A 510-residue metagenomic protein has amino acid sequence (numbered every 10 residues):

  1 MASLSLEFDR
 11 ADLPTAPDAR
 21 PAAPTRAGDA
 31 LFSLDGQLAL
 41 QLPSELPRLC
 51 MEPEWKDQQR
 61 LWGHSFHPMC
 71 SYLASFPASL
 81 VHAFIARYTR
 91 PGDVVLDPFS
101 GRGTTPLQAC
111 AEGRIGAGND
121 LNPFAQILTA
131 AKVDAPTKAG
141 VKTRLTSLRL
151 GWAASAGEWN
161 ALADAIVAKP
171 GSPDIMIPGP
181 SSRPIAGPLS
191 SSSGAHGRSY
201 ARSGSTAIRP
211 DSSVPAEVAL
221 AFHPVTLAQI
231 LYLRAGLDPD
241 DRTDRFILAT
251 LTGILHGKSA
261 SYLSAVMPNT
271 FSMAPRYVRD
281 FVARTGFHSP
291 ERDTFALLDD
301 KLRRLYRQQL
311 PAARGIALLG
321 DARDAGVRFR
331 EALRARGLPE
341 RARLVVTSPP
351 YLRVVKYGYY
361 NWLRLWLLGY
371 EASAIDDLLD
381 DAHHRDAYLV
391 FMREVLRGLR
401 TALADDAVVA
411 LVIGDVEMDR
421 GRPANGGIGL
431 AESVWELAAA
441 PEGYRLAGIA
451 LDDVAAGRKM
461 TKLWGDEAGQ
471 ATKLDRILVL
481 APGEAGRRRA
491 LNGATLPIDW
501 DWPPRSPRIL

Functional and structural regions predicted by a protein language model:
A2-R90: S-adenosyl-L-methionine
V81, D93-E112, G116-P123, T129 (+4 more regions): Conserved proline-anchored active-site loop of SAM-dependent methyltransferases that bridges a beta-strand
F124-G236, Y370-L378: Conserved phosphoryl-transfer catalytic core
D134, L352, G414-M418: Short "lid" loop at the C-terminus of a central beta-strand within the Rossmann-like core of SAM-dependent
A207-T347, L352: SAM-dependent nucleic-acid methyltransferase catalytic core
D244, L379-I449: Conserved Class I SAM-dependent methyltransferase catalytic core
V327-V345, P350-V408: SAM-dependent methyltransferase catalytic-core segment centered on the flexible catalytic loop and adjoining short
G427-A431, W435, E442-R505: Class I S-adenosyl-L-methionine
